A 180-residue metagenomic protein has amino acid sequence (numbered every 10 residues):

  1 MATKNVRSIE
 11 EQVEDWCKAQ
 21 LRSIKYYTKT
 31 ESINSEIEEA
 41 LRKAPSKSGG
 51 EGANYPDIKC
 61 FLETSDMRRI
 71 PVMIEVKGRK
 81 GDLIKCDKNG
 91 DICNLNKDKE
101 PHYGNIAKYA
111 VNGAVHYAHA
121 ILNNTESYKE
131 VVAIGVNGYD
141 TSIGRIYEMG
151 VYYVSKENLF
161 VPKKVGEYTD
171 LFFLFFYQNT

Functional and structural regions predicted by a protein language model:
M1-V132, V136-G150: A short, conserved, highly charged catalytic patch centered on acidic carboxylates
Y55, F61, F160, F172-F176: Phenylalanine-focused residue identity feature
G150-V165: A short alpha->loop->secondary-structure connector
K164-T180: Non-catalytic nucleic-acid substrate-recognition regions in nucleic-acid-modifying enzymes
